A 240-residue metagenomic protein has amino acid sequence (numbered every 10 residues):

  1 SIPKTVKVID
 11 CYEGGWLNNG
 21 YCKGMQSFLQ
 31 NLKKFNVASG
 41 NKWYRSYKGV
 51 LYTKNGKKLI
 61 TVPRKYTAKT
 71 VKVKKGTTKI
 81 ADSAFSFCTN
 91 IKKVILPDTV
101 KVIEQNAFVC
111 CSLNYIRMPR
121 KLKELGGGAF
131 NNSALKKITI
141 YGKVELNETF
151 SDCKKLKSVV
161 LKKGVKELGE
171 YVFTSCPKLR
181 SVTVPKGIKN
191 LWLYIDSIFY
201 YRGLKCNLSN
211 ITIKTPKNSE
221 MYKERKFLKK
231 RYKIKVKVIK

Functional and structural regions predicted by a protein language model:
S1-C11, L17-K57, V62-K79, C88-V102 (+6 more regions): Structural signature of tandem-repeat unit edges
M25-F28, F150-S151, D196-C206, K226-K229: A structural signal for leucine-rich repeat
S86, V109, N131, T174 (+1 more regions): Short, well-ordered alpha-helices that flank and scaffold nucleotide-derived cofactor binding pockets
